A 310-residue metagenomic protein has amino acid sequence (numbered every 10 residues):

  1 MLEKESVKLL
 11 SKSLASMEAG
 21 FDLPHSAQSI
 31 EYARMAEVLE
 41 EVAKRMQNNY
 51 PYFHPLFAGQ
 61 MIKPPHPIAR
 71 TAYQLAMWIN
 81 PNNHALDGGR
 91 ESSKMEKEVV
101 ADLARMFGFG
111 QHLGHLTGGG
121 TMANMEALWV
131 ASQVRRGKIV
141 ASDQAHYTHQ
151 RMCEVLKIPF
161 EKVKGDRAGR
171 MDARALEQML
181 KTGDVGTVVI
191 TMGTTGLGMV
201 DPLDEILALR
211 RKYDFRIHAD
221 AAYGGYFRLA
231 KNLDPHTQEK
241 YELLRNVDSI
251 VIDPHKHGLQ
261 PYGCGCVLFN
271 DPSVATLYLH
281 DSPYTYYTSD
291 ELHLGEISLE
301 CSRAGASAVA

Functional and structural regions predicted by a protein language model:
M1-G110: N-terminal entrance/gating region of PLP-dependent enzymes' catalytic architecture
G88-S92, G114-T121, A141-D143, T191: Active-site nucleophile and cofactor-binding loops and adjacent substrate-binding regions of central metabolic enzymes
S93-A101, H112-R136, T148-M152: Conserved beta-loop-alpha segment that forms the PLP phosphate-binding cup at the N-terminus of a helix
E126-W129, Q150-V155, G198-P202, F227-L233 (+1 more regions): Short acidic, glycine/serine/threonine-rich loops at helix termini
R135-G183: PLP-dependent aminotransferase-like
M171-A219: Active-site phosphate-binding strand-loop segment of PLP-dependent enzymes
R174-A175, V200-K212, G224-S249: Active-site pre-lysine segment of PLP-dependent enzymes
H236-A310: Active-site C-terminal subdomain of aminotransferase-like
